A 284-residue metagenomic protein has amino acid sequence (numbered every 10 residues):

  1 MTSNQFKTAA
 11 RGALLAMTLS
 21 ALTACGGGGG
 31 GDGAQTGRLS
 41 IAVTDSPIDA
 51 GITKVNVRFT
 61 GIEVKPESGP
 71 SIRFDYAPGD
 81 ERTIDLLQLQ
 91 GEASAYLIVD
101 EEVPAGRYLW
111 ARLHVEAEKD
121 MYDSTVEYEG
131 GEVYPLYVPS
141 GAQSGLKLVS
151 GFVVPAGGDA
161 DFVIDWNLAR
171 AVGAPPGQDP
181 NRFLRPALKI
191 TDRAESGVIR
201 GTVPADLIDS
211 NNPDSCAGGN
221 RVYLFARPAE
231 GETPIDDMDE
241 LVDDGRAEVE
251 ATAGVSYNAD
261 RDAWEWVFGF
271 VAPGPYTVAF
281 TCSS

Functional and structural regions predicted by a protein language model:
T2-L14: Bacterial N-terminal signal peptides that target proteins for export
L15-L19: Short, linear, compositionally biased motifs with a strong N-terminal bias
A21-A24: C-terminal motif of bacterial Sec signal peptides marking the signal peptidase cleavage site
G26-S284: A short, solvent-exposed, low-complexity linear motif enriched for acidic/polar residues with Pro/Gly/Ser/Thr
